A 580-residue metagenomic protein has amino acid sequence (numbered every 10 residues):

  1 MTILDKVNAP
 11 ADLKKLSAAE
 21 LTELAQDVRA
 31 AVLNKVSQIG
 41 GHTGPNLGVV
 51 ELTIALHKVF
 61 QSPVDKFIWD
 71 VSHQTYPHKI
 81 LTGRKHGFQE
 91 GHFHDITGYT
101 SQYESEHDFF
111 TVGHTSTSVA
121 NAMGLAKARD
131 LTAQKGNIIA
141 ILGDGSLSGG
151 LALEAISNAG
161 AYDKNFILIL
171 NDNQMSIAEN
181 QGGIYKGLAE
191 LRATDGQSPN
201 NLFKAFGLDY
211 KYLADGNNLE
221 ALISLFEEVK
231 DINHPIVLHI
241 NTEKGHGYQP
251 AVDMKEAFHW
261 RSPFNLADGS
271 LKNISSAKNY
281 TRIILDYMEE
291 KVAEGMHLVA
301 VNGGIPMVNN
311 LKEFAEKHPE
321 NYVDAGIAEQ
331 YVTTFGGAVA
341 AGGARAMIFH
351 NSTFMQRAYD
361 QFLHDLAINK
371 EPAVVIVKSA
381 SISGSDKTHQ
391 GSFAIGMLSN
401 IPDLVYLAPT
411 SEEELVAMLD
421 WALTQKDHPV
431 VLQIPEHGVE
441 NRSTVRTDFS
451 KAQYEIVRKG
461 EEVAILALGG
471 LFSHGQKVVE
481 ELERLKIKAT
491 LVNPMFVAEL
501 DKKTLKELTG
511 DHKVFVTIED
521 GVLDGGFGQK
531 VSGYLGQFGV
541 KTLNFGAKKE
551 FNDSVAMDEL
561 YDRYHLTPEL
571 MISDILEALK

Functional and structural regions predicted by a protein language model:
M1-I80, D215: N-terminal amphipathic, basic-rich helices that act as targeting or association modules
A30-S37, D95-T111, A133-I139, K312-V323 (+4 more regions): Glycine/charged-rich beta-loop-alpha catalytic/anionic-binding loops adjacent to active sites
G40-V49, W69-H73, S101-A120, L142-S146 (+8 more regions): Active-site nucleophile and cofactor-binding loops and adjacent substrate-binding regions of central metabolic enzymes
H42-Y162, L298, G303, L311-K312: Cofactor-binding active-site loop characterized by glycine-rich and histidine/acidic residues
K66-W69, Y248-Q356, Q361-E371, A467-G469: Non-catalytic terminal/interface segments that mediate subunit docking, oligomerization, and allosteric communication
H86-I96, A161-M175, I368-S379: A glycine-rich helix N-cap at a beta->alpha junction
D108-F264, S270-N273, A277, R282 (+2 more regions): Glycine-rich ThDP/TPP pyrophosphate-binding loop and its adjacent helix/strand module within ThDP-dependent enzymes
P263, L271-I274, G384-D386, V405 (+2 more regions): Peripheral docking tails and interdomain loops at the edges of cofactor- or intermediate-handling domains
